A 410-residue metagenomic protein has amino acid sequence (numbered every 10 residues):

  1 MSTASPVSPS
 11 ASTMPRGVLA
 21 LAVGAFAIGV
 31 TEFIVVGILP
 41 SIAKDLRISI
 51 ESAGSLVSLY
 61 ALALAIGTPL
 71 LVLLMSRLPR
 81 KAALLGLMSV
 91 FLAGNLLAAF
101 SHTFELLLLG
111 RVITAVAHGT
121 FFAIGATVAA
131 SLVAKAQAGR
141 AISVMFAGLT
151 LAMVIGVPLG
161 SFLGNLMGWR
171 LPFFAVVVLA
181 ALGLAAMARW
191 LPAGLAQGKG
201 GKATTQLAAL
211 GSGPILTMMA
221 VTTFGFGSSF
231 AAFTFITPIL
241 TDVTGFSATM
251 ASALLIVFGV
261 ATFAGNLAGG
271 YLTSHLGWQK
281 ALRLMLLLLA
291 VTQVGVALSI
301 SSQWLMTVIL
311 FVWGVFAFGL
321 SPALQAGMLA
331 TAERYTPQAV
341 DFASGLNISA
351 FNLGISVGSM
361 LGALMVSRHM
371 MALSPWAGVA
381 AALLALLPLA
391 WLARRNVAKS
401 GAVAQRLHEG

Functional and structural regions predicted by a protein language model:
L19, V90-L97, E105-T114, W304-V312: Paired small-residue
R47, P79, F100-L106, A117 (+2 more regions): Helix-breaking motifs and short loop linkers at transmembrane-helix boundaries and internal kinks in secondary membrane
I66-E105: Conserved MFS/SLC helix-loop-helix module at the cytosolic interface between two early adjacent transmembrane helices
T68-R80, G265-W278, V366: Helix-to-loop junctions at the C-terminal end of transmembrane segments in multipass secondary transporters
F104, G110-L149: Cytoplasmic helix-loop-helix junction between adjacent transmembrane helices in 12-TM secondary transporters
F121-V133, G319-Y335: Intracellular juxtamembrane helix-capping segments at the cytosolic ends of symmetry-related transmembrane helices
V177-Q197, P388-L392: C-terminal membrane-cytosol helix-exit motif in multi-pass small-molecule transporters
T331-R368: A late C-terminal transmembrane helix in Major Facilitator Superfamily
